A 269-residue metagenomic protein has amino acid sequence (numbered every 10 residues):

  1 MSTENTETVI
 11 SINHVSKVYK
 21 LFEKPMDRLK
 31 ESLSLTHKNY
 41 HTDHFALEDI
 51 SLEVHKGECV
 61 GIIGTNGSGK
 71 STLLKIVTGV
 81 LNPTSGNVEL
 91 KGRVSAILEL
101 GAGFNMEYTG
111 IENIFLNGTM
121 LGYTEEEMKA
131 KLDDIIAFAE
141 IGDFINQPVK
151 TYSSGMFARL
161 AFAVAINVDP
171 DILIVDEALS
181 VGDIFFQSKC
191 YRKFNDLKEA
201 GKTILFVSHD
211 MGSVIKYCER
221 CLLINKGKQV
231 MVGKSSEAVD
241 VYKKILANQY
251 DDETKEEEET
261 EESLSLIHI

Functional and structural regions predicted by a protein language model:
K30-S34, F115, E127-F144: Conserved ABC ATPase "signature" region
I63-T65: The feature captures the beta-strand-to-loop junction immediately N-terminal to the Walker
T78: Helix-to-loop junction immediately C-terminal to a conserved catalytic motif
S208-H209: H-loop/switch region of ABC-family ATPase nucleotide-binding domains
Y217, L223, V230-I267: Localized sequence-composition bias
